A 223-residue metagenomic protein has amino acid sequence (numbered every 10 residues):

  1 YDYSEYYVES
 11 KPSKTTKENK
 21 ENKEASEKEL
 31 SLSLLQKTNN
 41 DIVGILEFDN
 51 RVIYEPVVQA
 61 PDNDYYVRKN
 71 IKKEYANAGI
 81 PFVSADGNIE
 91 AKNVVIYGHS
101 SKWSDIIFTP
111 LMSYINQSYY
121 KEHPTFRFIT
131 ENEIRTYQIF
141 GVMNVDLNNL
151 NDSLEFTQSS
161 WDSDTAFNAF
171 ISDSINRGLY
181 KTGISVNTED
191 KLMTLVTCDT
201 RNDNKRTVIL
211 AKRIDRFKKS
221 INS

Functional and structural regions predicted by a protein language model:
Y1-S223: Solvent-exposed, non-transmembrane regions of membrane-associated and secreted proteins
